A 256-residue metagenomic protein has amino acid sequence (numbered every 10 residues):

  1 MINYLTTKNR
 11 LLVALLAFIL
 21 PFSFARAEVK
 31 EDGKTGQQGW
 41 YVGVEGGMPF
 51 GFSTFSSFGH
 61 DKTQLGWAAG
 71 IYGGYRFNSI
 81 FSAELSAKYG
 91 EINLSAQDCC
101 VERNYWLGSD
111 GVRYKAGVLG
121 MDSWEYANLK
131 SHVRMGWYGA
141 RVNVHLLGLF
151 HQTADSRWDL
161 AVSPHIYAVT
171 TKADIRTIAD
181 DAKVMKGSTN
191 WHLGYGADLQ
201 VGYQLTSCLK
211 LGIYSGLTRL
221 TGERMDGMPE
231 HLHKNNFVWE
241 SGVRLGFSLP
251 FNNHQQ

Functional and structural regions predicted by a protein language model:
I2, A14, F24-V44, H151-L160 (+1 more regions): Outer-membrane beta-barrel biogenesis signature
R26-G74, T171-A173: Short glycine/proline- and aromatic-enriched beta-strand/turn motifs that initiate or cap beta-hairpins
E28-V29, F77-I178, L249: Gram-negative (and chloroplast) outer-membrane scaffold detector with strong preference for beta-barrel transmembrane
K34-V42, S79-F81, G136, A154-V162 (+2 more regions): Outer-envelope beta-barrel architecture signal
Q38, T63-A69, R134-Y138, S156-W158 (+2 more regions): Residues that define the transmembrane beta-barrel architecture of outer-membrane proteins
V44-M48, A69-Y75, A140-L146, P164-A168 (+3 more regions): Residues on the lipid-exposed face of transmembrane beta-strands in outer-membrane beta-barrel proteins
T54-G59, W124-S131, D180-G187, M225-H233: Extracellular loop and loop/strand-boundary signature of outer-membrane beta-barrel proteins
A83-E84, I92-L119, Y126, Q204-Q256: Predominantly the C-terminal beta-signal and adjacent terminal strand-loop region of outer-membrane beta-barrel
